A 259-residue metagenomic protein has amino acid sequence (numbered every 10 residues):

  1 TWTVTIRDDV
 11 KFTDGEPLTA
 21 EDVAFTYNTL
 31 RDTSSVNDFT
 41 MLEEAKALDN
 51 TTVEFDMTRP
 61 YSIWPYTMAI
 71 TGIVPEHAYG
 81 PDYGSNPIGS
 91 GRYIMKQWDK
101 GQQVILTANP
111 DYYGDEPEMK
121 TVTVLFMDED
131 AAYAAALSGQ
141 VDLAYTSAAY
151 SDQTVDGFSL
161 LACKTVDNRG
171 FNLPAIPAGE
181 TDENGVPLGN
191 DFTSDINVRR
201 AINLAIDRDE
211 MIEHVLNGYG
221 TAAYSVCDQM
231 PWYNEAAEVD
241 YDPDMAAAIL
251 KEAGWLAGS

Functional and structural regions predicted by a protein language model:
W2-T5, T51-M57, V104: A generic structural motif
V4-N37, E44-A45, R92-V215, P231-S259: Extracytoplasmic/periplasmic ligand-capture domains
K11-F12, Y61-I63, A222: Primarily extracytoplasmic ectodomains and periplasmic/lumenal surface modules that are beta-strand-rich
N37-A78: Surface-exposed binding/hinge segments that line and control ligand-binding clefts or catalytic entry sites
A78-N86: Short aromatic-glycine motifs in intrinsically disordered, low-complexity regions
